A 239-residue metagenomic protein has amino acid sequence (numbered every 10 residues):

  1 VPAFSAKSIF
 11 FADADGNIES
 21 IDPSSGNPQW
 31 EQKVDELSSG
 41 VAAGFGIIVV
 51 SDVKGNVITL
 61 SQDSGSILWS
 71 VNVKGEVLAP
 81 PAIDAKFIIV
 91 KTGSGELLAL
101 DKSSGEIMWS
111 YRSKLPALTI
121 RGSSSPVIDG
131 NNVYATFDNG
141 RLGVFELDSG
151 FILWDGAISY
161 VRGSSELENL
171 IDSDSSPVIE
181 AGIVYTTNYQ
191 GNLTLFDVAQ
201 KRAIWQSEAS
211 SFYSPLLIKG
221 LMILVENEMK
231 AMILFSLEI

Functional and structural regions predicted by a protein language model:
V1-A3, P28-F45, I67-D84, I107-G130 (+3 more regions): Extracytoplasmic beta-rich repeat domains
V1-G16: Beta-strand-rich domains and repeat architectures in extracellular enzymes and scaffolds, especially beta-propellers
D13-A14, F45, D52-V53, T92-G93 (+3 more regions): Structural signature of WD-repeat beta-propellers
A14-S24: Beta-propeller domains
E19, I58, L98, G143 (+2 more regions): WD40 beta-propeller blade core
D22-G26, S61-S64, D101-G105, E146-G150 (+2 more regions): Short loop/turn segments that connect beta-strands within beta-propeller blades
L216-I239: Loop/turn-rich, solvent-exposed surfaces of beta-rich toroidal or solenoidal domains
